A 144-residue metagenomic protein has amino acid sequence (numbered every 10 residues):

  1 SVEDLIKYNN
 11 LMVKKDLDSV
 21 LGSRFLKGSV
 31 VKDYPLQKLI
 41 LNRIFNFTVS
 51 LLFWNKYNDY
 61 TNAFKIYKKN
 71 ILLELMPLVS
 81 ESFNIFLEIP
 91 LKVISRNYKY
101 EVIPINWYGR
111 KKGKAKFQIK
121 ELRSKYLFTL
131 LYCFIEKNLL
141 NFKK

Functional and structural regions predicted by a protein language model:
V2-F83, R110-K120, S124-L127: Acceptor/aglycone-binding surface of glycosyltransferases and processive sugar-polymer synthases
L11, K92-V93: Hydrophobic/aromatic ligand-binding patch that stacks against planar heteroaromatic rings of cofactors or nucleotides
K14, S95-R96: Glycosyltransferases and closely related glycan-assembly transferases that use nucleotide-activated donors
Y57-D59, N97-W107: Catalytic beta-strand/loop signature of glycosyltransferases that borders the donor
I85-K92: Short active-site alpha-helical segment characteristic of glycosyltransferases and processive polysaccharide synthases
N106-Y108, S124, L140: C-terminal tail/cap regions
F128-K144: C-terminal, non-catalytic tails of nucleotide-sugar-dependent glycosyltransferases
